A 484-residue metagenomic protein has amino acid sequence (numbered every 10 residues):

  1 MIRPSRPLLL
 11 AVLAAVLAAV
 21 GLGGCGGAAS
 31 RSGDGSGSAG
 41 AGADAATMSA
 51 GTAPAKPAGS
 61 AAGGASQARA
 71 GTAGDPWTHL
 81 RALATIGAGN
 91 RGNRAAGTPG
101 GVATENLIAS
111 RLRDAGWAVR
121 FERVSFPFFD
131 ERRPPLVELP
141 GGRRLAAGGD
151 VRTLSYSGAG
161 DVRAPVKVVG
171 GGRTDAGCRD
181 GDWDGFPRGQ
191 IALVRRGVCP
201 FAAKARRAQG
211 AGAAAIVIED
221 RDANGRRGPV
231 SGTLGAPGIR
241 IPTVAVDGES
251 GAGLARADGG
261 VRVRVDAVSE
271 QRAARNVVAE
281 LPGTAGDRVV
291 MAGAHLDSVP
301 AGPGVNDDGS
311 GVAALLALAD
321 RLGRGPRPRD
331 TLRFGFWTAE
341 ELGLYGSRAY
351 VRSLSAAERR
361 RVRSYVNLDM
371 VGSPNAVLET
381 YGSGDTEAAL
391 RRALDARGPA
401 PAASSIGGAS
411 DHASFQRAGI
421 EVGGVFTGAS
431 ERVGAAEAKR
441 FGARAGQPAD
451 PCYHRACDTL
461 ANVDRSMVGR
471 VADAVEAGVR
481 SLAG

Functional and structural regions predicted by a protein language model:
G26-A29: Bacterial signal peptide processing site
G64, A68-P99, V124, D297 (+2 more regions): N-terminal capping segment at the start of a domain
G74-R91, P99-G101, A109-A115, G177-D180 (+6 more regions): Catalytic-core environment of secreted peptidases
T78-R81, T85-G189: Noncatalytic luminal/extracellular "stalk/propeptide" segments of secretory-pathway proteins
A96-T98, A146-V246, P303, P401: Extracellular/luminal Protease-associated
G148-C178, G235-V305, A317-D320, R324 (+1 more regions): Soluble metallo-hydrolase cores and metallopeptidase-like ectodomains found primarily in the secretory/periplasmic
P300, R327, W337-R440: Metal-dependent peptidase/peptidase-like ectodomains
G434-G484: His/Asp/Glu-rich mid-to-C-terminal helical/loop segments that flank catalytic regions of hydrolases
